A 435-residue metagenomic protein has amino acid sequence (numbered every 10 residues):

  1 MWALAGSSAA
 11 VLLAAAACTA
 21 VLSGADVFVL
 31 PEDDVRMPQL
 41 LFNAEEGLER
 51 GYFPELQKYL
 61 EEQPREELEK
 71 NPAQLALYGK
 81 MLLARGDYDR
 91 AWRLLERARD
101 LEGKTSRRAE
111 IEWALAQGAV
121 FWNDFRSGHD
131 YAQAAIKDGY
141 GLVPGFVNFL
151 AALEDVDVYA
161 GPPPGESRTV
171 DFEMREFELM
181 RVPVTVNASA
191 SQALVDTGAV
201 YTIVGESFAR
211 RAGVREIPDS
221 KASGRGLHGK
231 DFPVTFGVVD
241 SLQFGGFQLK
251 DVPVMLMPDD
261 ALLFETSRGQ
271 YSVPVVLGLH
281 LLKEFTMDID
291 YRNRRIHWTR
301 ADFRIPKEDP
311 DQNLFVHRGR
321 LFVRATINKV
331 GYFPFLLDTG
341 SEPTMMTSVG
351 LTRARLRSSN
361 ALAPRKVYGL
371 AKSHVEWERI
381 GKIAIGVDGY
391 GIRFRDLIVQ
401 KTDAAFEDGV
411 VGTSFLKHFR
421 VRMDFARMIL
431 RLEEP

Functional and structural regions predicted by a protein language model:
A5-T19: Bacterial N-terminal signal peptides
C18-P435: Pepsin/retropepsin-fold aspartyl endopeptidases
